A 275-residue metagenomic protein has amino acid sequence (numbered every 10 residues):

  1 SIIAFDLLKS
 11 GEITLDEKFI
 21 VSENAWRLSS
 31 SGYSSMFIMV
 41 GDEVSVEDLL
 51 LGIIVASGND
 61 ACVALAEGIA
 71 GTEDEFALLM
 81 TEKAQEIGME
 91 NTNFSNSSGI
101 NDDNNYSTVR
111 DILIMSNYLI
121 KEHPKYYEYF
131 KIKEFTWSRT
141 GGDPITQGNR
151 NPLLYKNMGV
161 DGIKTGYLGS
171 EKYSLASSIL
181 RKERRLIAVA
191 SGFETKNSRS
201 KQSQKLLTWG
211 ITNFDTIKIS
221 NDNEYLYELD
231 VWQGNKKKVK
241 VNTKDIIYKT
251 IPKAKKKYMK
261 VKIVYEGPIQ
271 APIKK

Functional and structural regions predicted by a protein language model:
S1-E122: Active-site-adjacent loops and short helices of periplasmic peptidoglycan-processing enzymes
M89-E90, N104-Y106, R110-K275: Domain-terminus/edge residues, biased toward the C-terminal soluble/receptor-binding domains of extracytoplasmic
